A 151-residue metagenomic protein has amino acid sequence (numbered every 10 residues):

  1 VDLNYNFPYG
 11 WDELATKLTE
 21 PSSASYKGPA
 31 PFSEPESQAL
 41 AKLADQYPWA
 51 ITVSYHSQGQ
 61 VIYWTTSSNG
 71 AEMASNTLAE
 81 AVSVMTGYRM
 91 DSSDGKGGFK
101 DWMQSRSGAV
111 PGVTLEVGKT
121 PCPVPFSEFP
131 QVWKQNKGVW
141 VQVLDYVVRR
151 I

Functional and structural regions predicted by a protein language model:
V1-E72, T114-V124: Active-site/substrate-binding loop(s) of hydrolase catalytic cores
P8, D45-W49, V84-G87, V141-V148: Sec-exported extracytoplasmic/periplasmic mature domains
L14, I51, S93, V147-I151: Secondary-structure transition/capping residues
T19-E20, S57, F99, S107 (+2 more regions): General N-terminal targeting signals
P29, V61-F126: Catalytic cores of processing enzymes, dominated by hydrolases/peptidases, characterized by acidic/His-rich
E34, N76, P130-W133: Electropositive phosphate-/nucleotide-binding environments in soluble metabolic enzymes
Q38, K42, E80, K134 (+1 more regions): Solvent-exposed, polar/charged alpha-helical surfaces in well-ordered, non-transmembrane soluble domains, broadly
P125-I151: His/Asp/Glu-rich mid-to-C-terminal helical/loop segments that flank catalytic regions of hydrolases
